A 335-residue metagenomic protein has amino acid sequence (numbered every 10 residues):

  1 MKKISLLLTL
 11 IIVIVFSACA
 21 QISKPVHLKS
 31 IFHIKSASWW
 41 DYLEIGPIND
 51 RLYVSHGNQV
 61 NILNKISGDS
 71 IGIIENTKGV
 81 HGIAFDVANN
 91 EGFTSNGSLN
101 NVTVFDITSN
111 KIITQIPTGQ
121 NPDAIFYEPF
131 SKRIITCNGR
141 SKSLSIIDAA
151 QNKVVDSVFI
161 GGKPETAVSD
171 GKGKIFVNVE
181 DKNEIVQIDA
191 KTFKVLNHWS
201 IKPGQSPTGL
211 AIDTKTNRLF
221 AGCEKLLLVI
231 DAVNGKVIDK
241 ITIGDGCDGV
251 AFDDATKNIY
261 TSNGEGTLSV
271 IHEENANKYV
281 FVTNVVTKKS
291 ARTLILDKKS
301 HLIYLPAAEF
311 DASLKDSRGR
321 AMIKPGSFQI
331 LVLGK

Functional and structural regions predicted by a protein language model:
I4-I14: Sec-dependent N-terminal signal peptides
I14, C19-K335: Predominantly soluble domains enriched in secretory-pathway, periplasmic, or organellar proteins
